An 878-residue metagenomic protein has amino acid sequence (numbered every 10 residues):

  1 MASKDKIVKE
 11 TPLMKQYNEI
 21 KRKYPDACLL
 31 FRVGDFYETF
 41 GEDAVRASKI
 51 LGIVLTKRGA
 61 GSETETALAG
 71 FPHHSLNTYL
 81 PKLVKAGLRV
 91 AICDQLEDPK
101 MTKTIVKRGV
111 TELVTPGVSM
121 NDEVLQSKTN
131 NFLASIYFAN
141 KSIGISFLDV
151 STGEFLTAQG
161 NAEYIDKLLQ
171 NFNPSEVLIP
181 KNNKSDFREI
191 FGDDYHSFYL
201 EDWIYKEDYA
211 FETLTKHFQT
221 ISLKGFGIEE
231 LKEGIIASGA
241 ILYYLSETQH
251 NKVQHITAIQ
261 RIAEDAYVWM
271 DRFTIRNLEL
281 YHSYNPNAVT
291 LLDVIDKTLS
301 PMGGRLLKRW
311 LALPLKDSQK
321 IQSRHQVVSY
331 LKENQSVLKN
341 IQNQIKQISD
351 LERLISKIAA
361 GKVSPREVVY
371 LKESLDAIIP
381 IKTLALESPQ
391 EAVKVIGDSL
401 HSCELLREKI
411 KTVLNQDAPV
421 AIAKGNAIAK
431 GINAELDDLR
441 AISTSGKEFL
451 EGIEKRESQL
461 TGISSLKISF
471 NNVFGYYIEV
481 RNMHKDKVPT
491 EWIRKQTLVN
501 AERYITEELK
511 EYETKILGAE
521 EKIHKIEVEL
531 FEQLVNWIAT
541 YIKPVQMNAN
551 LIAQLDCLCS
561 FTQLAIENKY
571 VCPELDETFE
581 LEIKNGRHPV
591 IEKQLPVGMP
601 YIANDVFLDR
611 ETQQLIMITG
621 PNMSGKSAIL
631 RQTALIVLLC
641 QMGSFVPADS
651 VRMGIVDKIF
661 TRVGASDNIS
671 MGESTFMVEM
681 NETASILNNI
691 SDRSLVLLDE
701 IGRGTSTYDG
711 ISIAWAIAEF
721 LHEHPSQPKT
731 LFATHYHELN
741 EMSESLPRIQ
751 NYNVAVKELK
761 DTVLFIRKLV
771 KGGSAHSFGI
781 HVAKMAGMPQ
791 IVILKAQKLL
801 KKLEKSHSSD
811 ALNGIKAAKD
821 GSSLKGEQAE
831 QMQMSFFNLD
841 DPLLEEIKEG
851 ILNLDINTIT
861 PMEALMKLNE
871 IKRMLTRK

Functional and structural regions predicted by a protein language model:
A2-Y330, K339, N343-K346, D350-A359 (+3 more regions): Charged catalytic and DNA/RNA-contacting regions of genome-maintenance and nucleic-acid-processing enzymes
E10-M14, L30, G41, H73-L80 (+35 more regions): Amphipathic alpha-helical transducer elements in NTP-driven molecular machines
G41-E42, L231, L299-S300, G304 (+6 more regions): ATPase nucleotide-binding head domains, primarily ABC-like/P-loop NTPase cores
K57-G70, Q219-E230, Y281, L291-D296 (+10 more regions): Short hinge/gating elements
Y205-T213, W269, L280-H282, E373-E448 (+4 more regions): Amphipathic heptad-repeat alpha-helical coiled-coil/stalk segments that mediate oligomerization, filament/stalk
A360, S364, S374-A377, K430-G431 (+2 more regions): Charged, surface-exposed helical/loop "interaction arms" that form contiguous linear patches used for dimerization
N415, L498, E502-N536: Extended, charged coiled-coil "arm/hinge" scaffolds of SMC/Rad50-like chromosome-maintenance ATPases and other large
N471, F836-L844, L852-K878: Terminal-proximal interaction/regulatory segments of ATP-powered molecular machines
